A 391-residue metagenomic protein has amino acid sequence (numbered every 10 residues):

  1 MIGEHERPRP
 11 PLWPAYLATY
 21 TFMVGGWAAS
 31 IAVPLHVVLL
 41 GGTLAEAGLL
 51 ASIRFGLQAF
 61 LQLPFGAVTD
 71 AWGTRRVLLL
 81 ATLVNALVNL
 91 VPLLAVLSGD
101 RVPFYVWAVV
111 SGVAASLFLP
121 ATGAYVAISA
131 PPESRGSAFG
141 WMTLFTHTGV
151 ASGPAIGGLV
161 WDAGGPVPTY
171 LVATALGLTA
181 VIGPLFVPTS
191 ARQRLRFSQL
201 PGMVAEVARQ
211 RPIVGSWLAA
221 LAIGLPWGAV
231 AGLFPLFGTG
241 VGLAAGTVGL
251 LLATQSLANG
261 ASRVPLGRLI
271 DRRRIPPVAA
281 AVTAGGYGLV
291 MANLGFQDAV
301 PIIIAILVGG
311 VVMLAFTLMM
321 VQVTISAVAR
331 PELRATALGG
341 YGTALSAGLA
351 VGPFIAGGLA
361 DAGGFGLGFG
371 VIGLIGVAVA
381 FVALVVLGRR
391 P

Functional and structural regions predicted by a protein language model:
M1-R9, P188-W217: Juxtamembrane intracellular "pre-TM" segments in multi-pass secondary transporters
P8-F55, V214-A219, G224-V241, V248: Helix-loop boundary and gating motifs at the non-cytosolic
Q62-G73, S262-R274: Helix-to-loop junctions at the C-terminal end of transmembrane segments in multipass secondary transporters
A71-T82, R272-A284: Cytoplasmic membrane-interface "Motif A"-like loop-to-helix N-cap segments of 12-TM Major Facilitator Superfamily
V84-S98, G286-D298: C-terminal ends and interior cores of transmembrane alpha-helices in multi-pass membrane transporters/permeases
V109-F145: Cytoplasmic helix-loop-helix junction between adjacent transmembrane helices in 12-TM secondary transporters
A175-Q193, V382-L387: C-terminal membrane-cytosol helix-exit motif in multi-pass small-molecule transporters
P277-V321: C-terminal transmembrane helical hairpin of 12-TM major facilitator-type secondary transporters
